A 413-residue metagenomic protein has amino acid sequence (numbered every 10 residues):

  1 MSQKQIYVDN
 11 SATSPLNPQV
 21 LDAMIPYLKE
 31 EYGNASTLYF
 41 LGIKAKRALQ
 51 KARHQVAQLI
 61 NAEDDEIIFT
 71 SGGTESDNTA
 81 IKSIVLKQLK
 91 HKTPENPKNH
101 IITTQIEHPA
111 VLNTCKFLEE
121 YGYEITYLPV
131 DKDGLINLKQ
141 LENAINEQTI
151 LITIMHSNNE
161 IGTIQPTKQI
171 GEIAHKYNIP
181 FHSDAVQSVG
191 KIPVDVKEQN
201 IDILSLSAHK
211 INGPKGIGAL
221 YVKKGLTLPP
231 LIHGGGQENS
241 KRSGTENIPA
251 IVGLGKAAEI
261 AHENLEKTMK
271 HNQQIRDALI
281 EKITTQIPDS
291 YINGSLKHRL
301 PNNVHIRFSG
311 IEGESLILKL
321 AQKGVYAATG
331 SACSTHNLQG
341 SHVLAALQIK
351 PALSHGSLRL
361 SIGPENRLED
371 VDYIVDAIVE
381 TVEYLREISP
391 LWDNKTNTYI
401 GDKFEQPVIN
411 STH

Functional and structural regions predicted by a protein language model:
M1-H413: Pyridoxal 5′-phosphate
